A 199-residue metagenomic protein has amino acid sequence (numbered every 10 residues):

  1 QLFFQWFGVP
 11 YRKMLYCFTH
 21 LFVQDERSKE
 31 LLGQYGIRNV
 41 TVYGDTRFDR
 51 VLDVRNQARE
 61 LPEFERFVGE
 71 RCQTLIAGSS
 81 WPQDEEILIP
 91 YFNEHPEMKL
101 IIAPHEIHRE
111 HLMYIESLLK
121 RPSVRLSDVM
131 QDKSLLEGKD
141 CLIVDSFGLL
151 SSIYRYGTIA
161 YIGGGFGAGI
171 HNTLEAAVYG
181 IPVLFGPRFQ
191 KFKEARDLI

Functional and structural regions predicted by a protein language model:
Q1-I199: Nucleotide-activated sugar donor-binding and catalytic core shared by glycosyltransferases and related lipid-linked
